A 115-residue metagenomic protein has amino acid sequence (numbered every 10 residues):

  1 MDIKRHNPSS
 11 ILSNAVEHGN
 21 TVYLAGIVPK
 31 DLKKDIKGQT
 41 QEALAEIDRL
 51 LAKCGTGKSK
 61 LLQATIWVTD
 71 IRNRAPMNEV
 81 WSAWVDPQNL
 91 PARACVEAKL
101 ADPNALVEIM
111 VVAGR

Functional and structural regions predicted by a protein language model:
M1-L62, V68-R115: N-terminal presequence-like segments and the immediate start of the first folded domain
